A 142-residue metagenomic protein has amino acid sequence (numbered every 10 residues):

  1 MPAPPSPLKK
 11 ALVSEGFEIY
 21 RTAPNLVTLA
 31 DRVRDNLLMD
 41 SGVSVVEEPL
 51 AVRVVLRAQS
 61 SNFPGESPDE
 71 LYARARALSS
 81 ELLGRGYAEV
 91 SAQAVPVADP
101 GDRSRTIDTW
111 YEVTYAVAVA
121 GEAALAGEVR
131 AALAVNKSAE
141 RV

Functional and structural regions predicted by a protein language model:
M1-L26, S60-N62, E66-E70, G121-V142: Negatively charged, low-complexity tracts enriched in Asp/Glu with abundant Ser/Thr
M1-R53, D69, G84-V90: Charge-rich, low-complexity N-terminal segments
E15, S41, L83-R85, P100 (+2 more regions): Feature targets compositionally biased, intrinsically disordered low-complexity regions with long contiguous runs
R21-P24, R76, S91, Y115 (+1 more regions): Generic alpha-helical secondary structure signal
A30-R34, V55-N62, A116-V117: Secondary-structure transition/turn motif
L50-V52, A77-L78, A134-A139: Short, surface-exposed linear patches
R53-E112: Short, internal acidic amphipathic alpha-helical interface segments that mediate docking to partner proteins
A92-V142: Conserved binding-pocket/active-site segment within a compact domain
